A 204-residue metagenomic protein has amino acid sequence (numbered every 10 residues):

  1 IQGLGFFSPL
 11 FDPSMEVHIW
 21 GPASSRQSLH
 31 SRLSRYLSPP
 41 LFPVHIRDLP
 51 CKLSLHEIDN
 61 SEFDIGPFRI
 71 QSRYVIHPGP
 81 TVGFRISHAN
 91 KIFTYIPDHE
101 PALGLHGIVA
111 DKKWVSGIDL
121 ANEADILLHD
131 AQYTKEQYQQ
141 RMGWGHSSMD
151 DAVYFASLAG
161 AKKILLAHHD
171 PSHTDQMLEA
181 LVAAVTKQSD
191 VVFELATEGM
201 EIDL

Functional and structural regions predicted by a protein language model:
Q2-L105, G117-I118, L178-L204: Binuclear metal-dependent hydrolase catalytic cores
E100-A196: Cap/insert and terminal regions of metallo-dependent hydrolase folds
